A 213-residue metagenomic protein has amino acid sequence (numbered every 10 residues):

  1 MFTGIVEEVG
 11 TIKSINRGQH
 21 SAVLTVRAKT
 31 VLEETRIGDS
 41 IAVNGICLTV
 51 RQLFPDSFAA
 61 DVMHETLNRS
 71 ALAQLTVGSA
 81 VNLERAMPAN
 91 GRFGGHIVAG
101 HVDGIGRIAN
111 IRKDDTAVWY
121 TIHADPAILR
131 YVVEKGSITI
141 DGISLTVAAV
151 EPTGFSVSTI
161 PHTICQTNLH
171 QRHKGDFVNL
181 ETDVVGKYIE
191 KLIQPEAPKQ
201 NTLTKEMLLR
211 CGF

Functional and structural regions predicted by a protein language model:
M1-F213: Conserved loop->alpha-helix
